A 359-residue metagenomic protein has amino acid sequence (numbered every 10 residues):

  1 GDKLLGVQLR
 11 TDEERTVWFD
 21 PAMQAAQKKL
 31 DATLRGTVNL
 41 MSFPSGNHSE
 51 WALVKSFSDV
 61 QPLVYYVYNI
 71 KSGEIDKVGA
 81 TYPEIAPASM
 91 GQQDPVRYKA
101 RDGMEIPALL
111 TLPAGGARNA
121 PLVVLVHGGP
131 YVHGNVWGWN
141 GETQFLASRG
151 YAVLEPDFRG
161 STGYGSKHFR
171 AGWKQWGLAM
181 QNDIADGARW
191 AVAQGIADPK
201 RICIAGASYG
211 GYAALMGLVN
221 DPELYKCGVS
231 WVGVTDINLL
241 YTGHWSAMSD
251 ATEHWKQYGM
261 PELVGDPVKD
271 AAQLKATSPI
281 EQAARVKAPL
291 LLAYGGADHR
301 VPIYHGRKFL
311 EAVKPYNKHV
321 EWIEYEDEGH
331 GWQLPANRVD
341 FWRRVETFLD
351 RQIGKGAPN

Functional and structural regions predicted by a protein language model:
G1-P107, L112-R118, G134-R149, W190-A193: Peripheral, non-catalytic segments that deliver or gate enzyme domains
L5, D76, V96, V124 (+4 more regions): Hydrophobic/aromatic beta-strand patches that form the interior of the parallel beta-sheet core in alpha/beta enzyme
L9, F57, L125-G129, S208-G211 (+1 more regions): Glycine-rich His-Gly loop
T11-D12, G129-V132, E328-G331: A short, flexible beta-alpha/helix-coil linker loop
R15, F19-A26, Q61, E74 (+6 more regions): Alpha-helical structural motif
N47-H48, R118-N119, D198, V286-K287: Residue-level preference for short coil/turn positions at secondary-structure junctions
E84-C203, A207-S208, T242-G243: Cap/lid segment of the alpha/beta-hydrolase catalytic domain
P156-N359: Active-site-proximal cap/loop segments of hydrolase catalytic domains
